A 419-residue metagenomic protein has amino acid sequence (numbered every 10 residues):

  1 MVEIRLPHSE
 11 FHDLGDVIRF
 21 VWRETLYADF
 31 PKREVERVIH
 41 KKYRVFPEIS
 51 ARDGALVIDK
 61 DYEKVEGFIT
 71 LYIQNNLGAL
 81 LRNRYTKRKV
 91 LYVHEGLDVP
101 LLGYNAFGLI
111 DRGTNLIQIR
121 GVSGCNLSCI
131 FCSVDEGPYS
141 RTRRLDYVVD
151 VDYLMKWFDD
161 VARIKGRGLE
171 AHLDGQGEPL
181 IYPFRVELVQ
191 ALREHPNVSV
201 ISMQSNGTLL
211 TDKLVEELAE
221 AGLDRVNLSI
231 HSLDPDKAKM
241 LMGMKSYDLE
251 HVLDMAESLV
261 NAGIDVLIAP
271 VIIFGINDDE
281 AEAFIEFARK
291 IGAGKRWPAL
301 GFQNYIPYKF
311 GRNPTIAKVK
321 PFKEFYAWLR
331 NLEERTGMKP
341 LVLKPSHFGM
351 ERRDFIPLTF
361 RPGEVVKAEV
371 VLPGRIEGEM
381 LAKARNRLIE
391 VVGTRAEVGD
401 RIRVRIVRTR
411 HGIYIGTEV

Functional and structural regions predicted by a protein language model:
M1-Y43: Short Lys/Arg-enriched alpha/beta "domain-start" segment
F30-V65: Compositionally biased, non-globular sequence tracts
G54-G121, E136-S140, D160, I164-K165: N-terminal [4Fe-4S]-dependent radical SAM core
L116, S133-L154, V161-Y182, R193-L214 (+3 more regions): Core AdoMet radical
R120-E136, L381: Local cysteine-cluster metal-coordination motifs and their immediate loop/turn environment, predominantly Fe-S cluster
V186-L192, N277-P298, P357-G363, A368: Short, electropositive alpha-helical surface patch
E250-R312, K323-P345: Conserved C-terminal portion of the radical SAM core fold that forms the substrate/S-adenosylmethionine-binding
G349-V419: Terminal RNA-binding accessory module
